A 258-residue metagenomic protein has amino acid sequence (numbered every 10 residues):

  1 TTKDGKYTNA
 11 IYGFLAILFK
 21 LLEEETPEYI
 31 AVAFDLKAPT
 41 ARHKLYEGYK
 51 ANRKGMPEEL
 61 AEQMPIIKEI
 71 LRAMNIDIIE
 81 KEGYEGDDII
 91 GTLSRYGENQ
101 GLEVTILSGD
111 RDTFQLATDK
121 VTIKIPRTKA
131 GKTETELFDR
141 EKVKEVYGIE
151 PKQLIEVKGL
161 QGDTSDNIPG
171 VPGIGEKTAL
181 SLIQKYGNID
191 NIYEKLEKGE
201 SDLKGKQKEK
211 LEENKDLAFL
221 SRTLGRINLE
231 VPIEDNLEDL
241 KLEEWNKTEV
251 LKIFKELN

Functional and structural regions predicted by a protein language model:
T1-L107, R111-T133, L137-D139, L217-L220 (+2 more regions): Noncatalytic, basic helical substrate-engagement surface that gates or grips nucleic-acid strands
P27-A31, I76, N99, K120-T122 (+1 more regions): Non-catalytic nucleic-acid-binding/docking modules located in mid-to-C-terminal regions of nucleic-acid enzymes
